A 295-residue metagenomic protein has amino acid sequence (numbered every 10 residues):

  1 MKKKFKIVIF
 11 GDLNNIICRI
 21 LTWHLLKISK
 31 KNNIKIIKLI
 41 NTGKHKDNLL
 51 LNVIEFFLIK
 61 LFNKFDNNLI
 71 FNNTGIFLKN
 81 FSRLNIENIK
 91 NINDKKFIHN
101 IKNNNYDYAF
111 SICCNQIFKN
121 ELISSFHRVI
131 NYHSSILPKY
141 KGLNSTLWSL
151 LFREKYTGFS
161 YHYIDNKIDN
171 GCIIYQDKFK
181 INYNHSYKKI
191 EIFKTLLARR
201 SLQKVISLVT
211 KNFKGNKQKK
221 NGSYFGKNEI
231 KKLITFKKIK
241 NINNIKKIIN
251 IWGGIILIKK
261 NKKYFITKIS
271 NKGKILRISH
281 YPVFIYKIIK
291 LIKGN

Functional and structural regions predicted by a protein language model:
M1-N295: One-carbon transfer enzymes
